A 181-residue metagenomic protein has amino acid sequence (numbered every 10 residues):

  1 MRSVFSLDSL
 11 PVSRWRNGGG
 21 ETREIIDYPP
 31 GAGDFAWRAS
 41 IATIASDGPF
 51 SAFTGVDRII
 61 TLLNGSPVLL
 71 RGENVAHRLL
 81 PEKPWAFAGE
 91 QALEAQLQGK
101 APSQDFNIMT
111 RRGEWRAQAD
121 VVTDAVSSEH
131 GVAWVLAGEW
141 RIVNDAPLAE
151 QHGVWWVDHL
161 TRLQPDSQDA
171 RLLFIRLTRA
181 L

Functional and structural regions predicted by a protein language model:
M1-L181: Jelly-roll (double-stranded beta-helix
